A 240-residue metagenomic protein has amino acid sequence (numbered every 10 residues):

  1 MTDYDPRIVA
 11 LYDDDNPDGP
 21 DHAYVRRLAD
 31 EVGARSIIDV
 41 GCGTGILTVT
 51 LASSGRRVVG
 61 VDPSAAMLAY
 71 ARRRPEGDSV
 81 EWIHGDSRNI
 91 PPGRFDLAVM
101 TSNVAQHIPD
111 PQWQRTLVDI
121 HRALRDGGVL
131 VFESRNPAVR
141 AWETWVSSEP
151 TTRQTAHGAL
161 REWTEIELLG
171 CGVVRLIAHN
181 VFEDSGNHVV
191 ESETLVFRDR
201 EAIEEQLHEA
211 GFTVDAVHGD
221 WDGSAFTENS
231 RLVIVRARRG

Functional and structural regions predicted by a protein language model:
M1-R35: Conserved class I S-adenosyl-L-methionine
G41-G43: Class I SAM-dependent methyltransferase "Motif I" SAM/SAH-binding loop
I46-N89: Class I SAM-dependent methyltransferase SAM/SAH-binding core
I90-L97: A short acidic, Gly/Pro-enriched loop at the edge of an enzyme's catalytic core that lines a small-molecule cofactor
Q114-D126: A short glycine-rich, Lys/Arg-flanked "PGG" loop and its adjoining helix->strand segment in the class I
G127-S134: Conserved beta-strand signature within the Rossmann-like core of class I S-adenosyl-L-methionine
S134-E204: SAM-dependent methyltransferase
R198-G240: C-terminal lobe and adjacent flexible extensions of AdoMet/dcAdoMet transferase-like proteins
